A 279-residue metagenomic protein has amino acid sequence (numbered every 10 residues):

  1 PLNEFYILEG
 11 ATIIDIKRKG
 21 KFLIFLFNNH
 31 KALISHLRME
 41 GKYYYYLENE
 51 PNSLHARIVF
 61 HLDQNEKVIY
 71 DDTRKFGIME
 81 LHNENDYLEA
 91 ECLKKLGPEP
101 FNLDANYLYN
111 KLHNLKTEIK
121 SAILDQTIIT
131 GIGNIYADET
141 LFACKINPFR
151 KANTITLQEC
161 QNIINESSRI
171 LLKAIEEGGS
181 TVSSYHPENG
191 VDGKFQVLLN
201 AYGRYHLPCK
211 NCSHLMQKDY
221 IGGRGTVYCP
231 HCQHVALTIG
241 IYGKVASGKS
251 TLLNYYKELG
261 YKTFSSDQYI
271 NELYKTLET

Functional and structural regions predicted by a protein language model:
P1-A236: Structured catalytic/nucleic-acid-binding cores of DNA maintenance enzymes
I241: Hydrophobic anchor at the beta1->P-loop junction of P-loop NTPases
K244: P-loop (Walker A) phosphate-binding loop of NTP-binding proteins
S247: ATP-binding Walker
S250: Walker A/P-loop
N254-T279: N-terminal phosphate/diphosphate-binding loop that engages ATP/GTP or pyrophosphate donors across diverse enzyme folds
